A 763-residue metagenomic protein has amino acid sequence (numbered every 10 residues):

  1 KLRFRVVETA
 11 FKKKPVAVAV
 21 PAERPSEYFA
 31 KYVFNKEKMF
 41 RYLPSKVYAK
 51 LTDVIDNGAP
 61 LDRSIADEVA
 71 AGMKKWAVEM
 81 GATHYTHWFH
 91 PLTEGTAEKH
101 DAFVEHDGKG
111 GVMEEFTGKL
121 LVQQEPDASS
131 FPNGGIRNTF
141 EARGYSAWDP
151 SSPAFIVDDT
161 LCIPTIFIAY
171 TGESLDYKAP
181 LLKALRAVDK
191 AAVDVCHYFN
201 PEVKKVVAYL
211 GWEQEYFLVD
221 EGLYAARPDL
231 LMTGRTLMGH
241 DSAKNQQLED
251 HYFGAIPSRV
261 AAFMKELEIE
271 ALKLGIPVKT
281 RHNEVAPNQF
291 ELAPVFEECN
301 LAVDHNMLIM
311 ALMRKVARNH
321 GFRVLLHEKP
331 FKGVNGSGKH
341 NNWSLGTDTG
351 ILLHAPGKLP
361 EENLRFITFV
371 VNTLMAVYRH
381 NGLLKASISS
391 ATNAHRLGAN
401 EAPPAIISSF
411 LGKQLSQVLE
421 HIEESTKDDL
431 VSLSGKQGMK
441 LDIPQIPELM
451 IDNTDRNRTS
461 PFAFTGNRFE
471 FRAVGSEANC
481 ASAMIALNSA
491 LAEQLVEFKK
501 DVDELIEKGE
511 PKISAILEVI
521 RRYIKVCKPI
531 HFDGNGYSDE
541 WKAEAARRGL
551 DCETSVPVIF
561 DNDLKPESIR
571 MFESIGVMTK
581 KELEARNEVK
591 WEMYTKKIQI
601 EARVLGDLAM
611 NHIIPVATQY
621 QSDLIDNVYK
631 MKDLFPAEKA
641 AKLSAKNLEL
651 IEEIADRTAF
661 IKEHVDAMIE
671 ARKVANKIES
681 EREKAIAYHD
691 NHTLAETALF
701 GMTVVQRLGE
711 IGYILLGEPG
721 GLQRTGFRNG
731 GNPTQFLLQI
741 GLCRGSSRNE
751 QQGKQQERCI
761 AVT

Functional and structural regions predicted by a protein language model:
K1-A22, T139-F155, T160: N-terminal hydrophobic targeting/anchoring segments and the immediately downstream early-domain regions of hydrolases
F11-A17, P21-T117, V122-N138: Histidine/acidic residue-rich metal-binding segments in metalloenzymes
I65-V69, F89-P91, K119-L120, F167 (+4 more regions): Active-site-proximal loop/turn and secondary-structure-junction residues that shape catalytic pockets, frequently
E141-L326, N335-G338, L345-E588: Glycine-rich, acidic/polar active-site loops that bind/position phosphate-bearing ligands
I520-G730, F736: C-terminal amphipathic alpha-helical interaction region
G730, G745-R748, I760: Intrinsic disorder/low-complexity segments enriched in small, polar and charged residues
I740, I760-V762: Hydrophobic alpha-helical signal/anchor motif
E750-E757: Short, charge-rich patches within N-terminal targeting peptides
